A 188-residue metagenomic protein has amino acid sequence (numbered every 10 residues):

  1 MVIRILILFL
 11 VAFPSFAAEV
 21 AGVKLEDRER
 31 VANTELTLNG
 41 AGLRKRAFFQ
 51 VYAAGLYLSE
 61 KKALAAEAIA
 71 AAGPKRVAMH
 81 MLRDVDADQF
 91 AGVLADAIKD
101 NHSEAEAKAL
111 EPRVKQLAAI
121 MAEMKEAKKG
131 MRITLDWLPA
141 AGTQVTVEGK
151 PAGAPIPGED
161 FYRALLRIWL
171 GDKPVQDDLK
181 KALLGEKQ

Functional and structural regions predicted by a protein language model:
M1-L8: Sec-dependent signal peptide recognition, specifically the positively charged N-region followed immediately by
A12-S15: N-terminal signal peptide c-region/cleavage motif recognized by signal peptidases
A18-A71: N-terminal secretory signal peptides
K62-A140: Mid-length scaffold segments of soluble, non-membrane domains
V147-K150: Short strand-turn-strand beta-turns centered on an Asx-Gly dipeptide
A154-D177: Flexible glycine-rich active-site/ligand-binding loops centered on an Asp-His dyad
D177-Q188: Cysteine/selenocysteine-centered motifs that mediate thiol-based redox chemistry or coordinate metal-sulfur cofactors
